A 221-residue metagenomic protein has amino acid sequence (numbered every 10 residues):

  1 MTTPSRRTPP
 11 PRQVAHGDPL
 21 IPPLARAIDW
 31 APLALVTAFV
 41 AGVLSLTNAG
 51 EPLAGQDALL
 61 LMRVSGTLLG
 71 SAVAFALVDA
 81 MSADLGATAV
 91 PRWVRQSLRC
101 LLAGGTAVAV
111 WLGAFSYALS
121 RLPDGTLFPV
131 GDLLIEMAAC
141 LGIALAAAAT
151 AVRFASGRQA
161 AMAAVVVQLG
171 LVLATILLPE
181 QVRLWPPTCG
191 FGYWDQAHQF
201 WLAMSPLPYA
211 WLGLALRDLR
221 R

Functional and structural regions predicted by a protein language model:
M1-A58, A149-F154, Q168-R221: Hydrophobic alpha-helical transmembrane segments
P9-P22, A83-A87, L112-L122: Hydrophobic, membrane-facing alpha-helical anchors
E51-G55, L61-T67, L98-V165: Secretory targeting signals
D57-A83: Hydrophobic alpha-helical transmembrane segments of multi-pass membrane transport proteins
V73-L77, L145-T150, A215: Transmembrane alpha-helical segments that form the membrane-embedded catalytic/substrate-channel core of multi-pass
F75-L102: Helix-loop-helix units of permease transmembrane domains in multi-pass membrane transporters, especially ABC
V94, R121, F128-P129, G213-R221: Membrane-interface module
